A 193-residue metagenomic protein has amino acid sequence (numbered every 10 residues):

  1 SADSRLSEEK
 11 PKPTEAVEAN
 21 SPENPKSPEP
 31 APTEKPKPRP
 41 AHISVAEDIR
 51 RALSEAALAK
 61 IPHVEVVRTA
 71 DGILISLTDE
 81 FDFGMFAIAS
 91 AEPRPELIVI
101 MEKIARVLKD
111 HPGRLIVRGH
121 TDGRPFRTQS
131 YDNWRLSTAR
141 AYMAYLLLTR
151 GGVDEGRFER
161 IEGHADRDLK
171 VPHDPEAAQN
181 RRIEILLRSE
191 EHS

Functional and structural regions predicted by a protein language model:
S1-L74, D79-G84: Juxtamembrane linker/hinge segments adjacent to a transmembrane helix in small membrane proteins
I43-D48, M85-I100, H111, H120-S193: Periplasmic OmpA-like peptidoglycan-binding domain that tethers envelope proteins to the cell wall
R51, R106, L146: Surface-exposed charge patches
A56, V107, R150-G151: Histidine kinase transmitter module recognition
A59-T69, G113-G119, R160: Short beta-strand elements
P62-V64, I104, V171-P172: Generic recognition of flexible, low-complexity loop/linker segments
K103-K109: Extracytoplasmic segments of membrane-associated envelope/inner-membrane machinery
